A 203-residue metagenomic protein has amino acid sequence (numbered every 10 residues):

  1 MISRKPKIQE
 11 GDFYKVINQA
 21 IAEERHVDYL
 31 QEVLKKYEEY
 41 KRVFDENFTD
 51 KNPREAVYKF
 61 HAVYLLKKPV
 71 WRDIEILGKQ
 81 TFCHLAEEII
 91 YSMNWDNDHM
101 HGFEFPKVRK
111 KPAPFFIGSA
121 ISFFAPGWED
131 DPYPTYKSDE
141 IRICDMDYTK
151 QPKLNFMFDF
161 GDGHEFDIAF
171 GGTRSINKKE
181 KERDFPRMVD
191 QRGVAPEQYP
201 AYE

Functional and structural regions predicted by a protein language model:
M1-E203: Short linear regulatory motifs enriched in tryptophan with gly/pro/ser
